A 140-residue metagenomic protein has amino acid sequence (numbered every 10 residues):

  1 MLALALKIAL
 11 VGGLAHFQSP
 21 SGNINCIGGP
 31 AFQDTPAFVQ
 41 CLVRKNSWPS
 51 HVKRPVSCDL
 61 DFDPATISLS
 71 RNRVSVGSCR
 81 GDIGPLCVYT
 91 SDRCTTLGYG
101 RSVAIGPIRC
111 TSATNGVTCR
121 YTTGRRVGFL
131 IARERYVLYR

Functional and structural regions predicted by a protein language model:
L2-G12: Hydrophobic alpha-helical targeting segments used for export or membrane insertion
V11-D34: The feature marks the first
S21, F62, R71, I105-P107 (+2 more regions): Residue-level signal for tight coil/turn positions that link beta-strands
F32-D34, S47-P49, R125-G128: Short, surface-exposed beta-strand-loop junctions and turns on beta-sheet-rich folds
F38-L97, I131-R140: A low-complexity, Ser/Thr/Gly/Pro-enriched, surface-exposed linker/loop concept that marks segments flanking
D82-T122: Acidic, glycine-rich flexible loop segments
T111-R140: Extracellular glycan/ECM-engagement signal in secreted proteins
